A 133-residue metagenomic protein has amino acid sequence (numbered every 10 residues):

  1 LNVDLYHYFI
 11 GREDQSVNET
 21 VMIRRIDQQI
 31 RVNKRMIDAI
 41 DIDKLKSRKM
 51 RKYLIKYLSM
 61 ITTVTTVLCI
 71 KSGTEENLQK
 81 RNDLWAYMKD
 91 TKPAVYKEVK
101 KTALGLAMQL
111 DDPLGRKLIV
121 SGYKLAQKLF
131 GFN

Functional and structural regions predicted by a protein language model:
L1-V32, S72-Q79: Nucleotide-sugar-dependent glycosyltransferase catalytic core
D4, K56-Y57, T102: Short acidic/histidine-centered micro-motifs embedded in hydrophobic/aromatic stretches that mark compact functional
Q28-Y53, P93-E98: C-terminal, non-catalytic tails of nucleotide-sugar-dependent glycosyltransferases
I40-K44, L68-G73: Secondary-structure edge/capping motif, primarily at the C-terminal ends of alpha-helices and the immediately following
M50-K56, L78-N82: Short, charged, amphipathic alpha-helical segments
K52-L68: Amphipathic alpha-helical repeat scaffolds of TPR domains
K71-N133: Membrane-interface aromatic/basic loop that binds lipid-linked glycans or pyrophosphate carriers, typified by
